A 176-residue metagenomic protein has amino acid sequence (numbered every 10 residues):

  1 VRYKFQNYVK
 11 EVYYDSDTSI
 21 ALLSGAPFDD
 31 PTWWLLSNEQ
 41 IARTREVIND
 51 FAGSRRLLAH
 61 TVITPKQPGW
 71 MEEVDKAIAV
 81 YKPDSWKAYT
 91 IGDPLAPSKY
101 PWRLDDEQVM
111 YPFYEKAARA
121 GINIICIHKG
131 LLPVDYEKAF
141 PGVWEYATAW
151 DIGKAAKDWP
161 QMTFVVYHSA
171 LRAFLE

Functional and structural regions predicted by a protein language model:
V1-P112, K116: Mid-domain alpha/beta scaffold segments of enzyme catalytic cores
Y100-E176: Catalytic pocket-lining loop regions of alpha/beta-barrel enzymes, especially the amidohydrolase/enolase/GH5 lineages
